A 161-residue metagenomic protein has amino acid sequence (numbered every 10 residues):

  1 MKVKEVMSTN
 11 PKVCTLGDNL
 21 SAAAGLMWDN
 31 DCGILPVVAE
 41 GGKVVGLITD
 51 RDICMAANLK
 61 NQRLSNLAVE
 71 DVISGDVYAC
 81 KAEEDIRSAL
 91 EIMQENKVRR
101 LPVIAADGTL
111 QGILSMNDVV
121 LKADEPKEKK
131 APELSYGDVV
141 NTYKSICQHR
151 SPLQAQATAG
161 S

Functional and structural regions predicted by a protein language model:
M1-N10, T49-A79, D85-Q94, S115-S161: Tandem CBS (Bateman) regulatory domains
P11-C14, V44-V45, R63, V77-C80 (+2 more regions): Short N-terminal micro-motifs specific to bacterial/archaeal maturation and metal-cluster initiation sites
V13-D31, V38, C80-K97, V103-I104 (+1 more regions): The conserved cystathionine-beta-synthase
M27-N30, L35-R51, M93, L101-N117: A glycine-centered beta-loop-beta connector
